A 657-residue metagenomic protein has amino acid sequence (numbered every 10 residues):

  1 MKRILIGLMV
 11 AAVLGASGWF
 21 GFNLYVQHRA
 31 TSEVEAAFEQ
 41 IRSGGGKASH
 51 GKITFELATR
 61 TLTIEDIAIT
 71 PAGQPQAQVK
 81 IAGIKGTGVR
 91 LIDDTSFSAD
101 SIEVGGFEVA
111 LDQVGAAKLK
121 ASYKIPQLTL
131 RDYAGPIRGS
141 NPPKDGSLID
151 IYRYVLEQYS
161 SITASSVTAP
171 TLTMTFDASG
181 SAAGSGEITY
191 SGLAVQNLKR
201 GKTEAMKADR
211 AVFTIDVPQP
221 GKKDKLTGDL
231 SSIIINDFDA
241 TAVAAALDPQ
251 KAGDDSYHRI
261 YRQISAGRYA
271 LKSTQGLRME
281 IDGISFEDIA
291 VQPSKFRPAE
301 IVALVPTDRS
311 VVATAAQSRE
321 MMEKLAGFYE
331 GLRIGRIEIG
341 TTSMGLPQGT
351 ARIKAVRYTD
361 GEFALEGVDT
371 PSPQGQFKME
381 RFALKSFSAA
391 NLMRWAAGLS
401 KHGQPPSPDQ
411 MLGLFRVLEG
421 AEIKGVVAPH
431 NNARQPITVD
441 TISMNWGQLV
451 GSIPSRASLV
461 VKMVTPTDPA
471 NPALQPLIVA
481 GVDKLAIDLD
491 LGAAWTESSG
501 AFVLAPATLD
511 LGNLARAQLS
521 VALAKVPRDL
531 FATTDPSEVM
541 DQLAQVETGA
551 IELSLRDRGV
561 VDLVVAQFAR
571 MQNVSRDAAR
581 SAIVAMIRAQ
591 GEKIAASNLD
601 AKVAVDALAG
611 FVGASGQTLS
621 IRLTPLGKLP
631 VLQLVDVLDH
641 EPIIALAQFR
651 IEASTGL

Functional and structural regions predicted by a protein language model:
R3-M9, S17-L657: Glycine-rich, small/hydroxylated-residue low-complexity segments
